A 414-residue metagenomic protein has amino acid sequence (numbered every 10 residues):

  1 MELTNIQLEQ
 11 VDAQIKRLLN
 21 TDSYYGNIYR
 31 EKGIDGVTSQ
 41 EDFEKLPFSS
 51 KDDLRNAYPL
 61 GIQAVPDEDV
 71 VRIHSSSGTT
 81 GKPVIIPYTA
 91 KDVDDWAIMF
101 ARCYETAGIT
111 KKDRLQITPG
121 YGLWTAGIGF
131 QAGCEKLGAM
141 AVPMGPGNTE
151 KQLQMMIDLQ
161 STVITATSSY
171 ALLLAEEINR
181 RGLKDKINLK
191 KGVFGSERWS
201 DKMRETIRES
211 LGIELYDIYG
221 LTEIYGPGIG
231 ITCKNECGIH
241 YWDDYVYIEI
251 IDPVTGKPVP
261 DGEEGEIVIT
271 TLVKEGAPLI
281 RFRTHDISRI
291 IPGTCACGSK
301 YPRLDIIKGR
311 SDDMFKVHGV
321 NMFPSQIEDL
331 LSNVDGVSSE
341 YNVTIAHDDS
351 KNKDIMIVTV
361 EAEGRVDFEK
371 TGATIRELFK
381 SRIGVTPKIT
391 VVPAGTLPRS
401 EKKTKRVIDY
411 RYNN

Functional and structural regions predicted by a protein language model:
M1-S75, T80-I98, R102-T106, I187 (+6 more regions): Nucleotide 5′-phosphate-binding alpha/beta core
S49-Y216, I224, G228-K234, G238 (+3 more regions): Active-site phosphate/ATP/adenylate-binding loop shared across adenylate-forming ligases
A141, L215, I248, Y341-V343 (+1 more regions): Generic structural signal for residues in well-ordered beta-strands
M144, I218, I251, A346 (+1 more regions): Conserved beta-strand termini and adjacent loop/short-helix elements that scaffold enzyme active sites in alpha/beta
I164, V273-I383, E401-K402: AMP-binding/adenylate-forming catalytic core of the ANL superfamily
I187, W242-Y245, R310: Short, solvent-exposed loop/turn segments at the edges of secondary structure
W199-T294: Conserved AMP-binding/adenylate-forming
